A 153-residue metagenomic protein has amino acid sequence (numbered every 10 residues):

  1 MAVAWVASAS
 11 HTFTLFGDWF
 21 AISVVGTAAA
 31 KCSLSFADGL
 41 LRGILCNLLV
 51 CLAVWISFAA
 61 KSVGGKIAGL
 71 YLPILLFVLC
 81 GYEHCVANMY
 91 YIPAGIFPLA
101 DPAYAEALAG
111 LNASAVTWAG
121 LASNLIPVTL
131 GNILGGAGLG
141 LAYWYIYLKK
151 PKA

Functional and structural regions predicted by a protein language model:
M1-A153: Alpha-helical transmembrane segments and their helix-helix packing motifs
